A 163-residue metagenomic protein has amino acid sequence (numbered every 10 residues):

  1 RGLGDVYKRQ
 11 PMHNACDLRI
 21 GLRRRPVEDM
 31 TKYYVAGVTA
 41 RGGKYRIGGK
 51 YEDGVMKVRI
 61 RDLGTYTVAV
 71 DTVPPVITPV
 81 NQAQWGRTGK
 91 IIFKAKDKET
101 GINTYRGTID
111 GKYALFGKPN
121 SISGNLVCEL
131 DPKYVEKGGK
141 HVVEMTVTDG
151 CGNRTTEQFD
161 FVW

Functional and structural regions predicted by a protein language model:
R1, G48-V55, P119-S123: Short, ordered beta-strand-loop transition motifs
G2-Y7: Short, small-residue-biased leader/transition segments that mark boundaries at the very start of proteins
R9-D17, R23-T104, Y113: Proteolytic cleavage junctions
K98-W163: Long, low-complexity serine/threonine/glycine- and acidic-rich segments characteristic of extracellular
